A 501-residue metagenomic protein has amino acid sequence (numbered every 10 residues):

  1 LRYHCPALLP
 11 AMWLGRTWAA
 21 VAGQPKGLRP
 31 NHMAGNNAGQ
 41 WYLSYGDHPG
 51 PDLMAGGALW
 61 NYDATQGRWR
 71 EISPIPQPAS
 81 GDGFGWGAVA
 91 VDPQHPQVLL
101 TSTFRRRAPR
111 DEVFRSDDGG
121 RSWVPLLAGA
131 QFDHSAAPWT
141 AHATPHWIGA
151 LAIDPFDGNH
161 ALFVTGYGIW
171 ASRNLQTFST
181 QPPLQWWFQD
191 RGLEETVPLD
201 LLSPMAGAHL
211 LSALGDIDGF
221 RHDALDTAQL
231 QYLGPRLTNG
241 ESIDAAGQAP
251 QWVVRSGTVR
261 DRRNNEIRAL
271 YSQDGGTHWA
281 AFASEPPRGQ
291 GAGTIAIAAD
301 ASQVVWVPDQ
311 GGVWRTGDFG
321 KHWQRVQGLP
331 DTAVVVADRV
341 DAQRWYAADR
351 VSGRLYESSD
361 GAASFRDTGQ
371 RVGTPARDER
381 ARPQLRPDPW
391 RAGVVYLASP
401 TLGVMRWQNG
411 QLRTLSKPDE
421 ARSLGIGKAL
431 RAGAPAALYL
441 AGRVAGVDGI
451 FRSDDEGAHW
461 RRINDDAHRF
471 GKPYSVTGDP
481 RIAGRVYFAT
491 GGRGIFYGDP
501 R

Functional and structural regions predicted by a protein language model:
R2-H4, G50-G56, R106-P109, D261-E266 (+2 more regions): Short, solvent-exposed loop/turn segments at conserved positions within beta-propeller repeat blades
P10-W13, N61-Y62, P93, S116-D117 (+12 more regions): Conserved Ser/Thr-centered positions that define the repeating blades of beta-propeller domains
G27-H32, D82-A90, P138-A152, P198 (+4 more regions): Signature of short aromatic-glycine-proline-rich micro-motifs recurring in repeat-based ectodomains
D47-P49, R105-R106, Y167, L175 (+7 more regions): Residue-level signature of beta-propeller blades and closely related beta-rich strand-turn architectures in secreted
S73-G81, P125-H142, D190-R191, P286-P287 (+1 more regions): Surface-exposed loop and turn segments in beta-propeller and other repeat-based domains that flank or scaffold
S102-F104, A143, W147-H160, V164-I169 (+3 more regions): Loop/turn-rich, solvent-exposed surfaces of beta-rich toroidal or solenoidal domains
F132-W139, F188-L201, L237-E241, A376-R377 (+2 more regions): Conserved blade-ending motifs and adjacent loop-strand segments that build the rim/top face of beta-propeller domains
G471-R501: Blade-level signature of beta-propeller repeat domains, shared across WD40, Kelch, NHL, RCC1 and BNR/Asp-box propellers
